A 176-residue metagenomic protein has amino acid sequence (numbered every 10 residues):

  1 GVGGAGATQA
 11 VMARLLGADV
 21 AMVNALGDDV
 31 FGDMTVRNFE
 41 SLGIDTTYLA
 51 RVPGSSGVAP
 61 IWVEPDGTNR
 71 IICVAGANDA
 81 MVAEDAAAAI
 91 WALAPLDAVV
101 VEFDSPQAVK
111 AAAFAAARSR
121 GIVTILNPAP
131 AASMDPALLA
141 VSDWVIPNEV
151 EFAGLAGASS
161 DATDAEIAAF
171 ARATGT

Functional and structural regions predicted by a protein language model:
G1-A5, A50-P53: Active-site nucleophile and cofactor-binding loops and adjacent substrate-binding regions of central metabolic enzymes
G3-A21: Active-site alpha-helical elements of protease catalytic centers
L15-A98, A115: Conserved N-terminal subdomain of the carbohydrate kinase-like
D29, D104-A108, P128-A132: Short beta->alpha connector loops
C73, A98-V100, I125, I146: Structural motif
A77-M81, Q107, A132-S133, A153-G154: Short, small-residue-enriched loops and turns at beta-alpha junctions that line or gate enzyme active sites
A115-T176: Conserved phosphate/ATP/ADP-binding segment of small-molecule kinases
